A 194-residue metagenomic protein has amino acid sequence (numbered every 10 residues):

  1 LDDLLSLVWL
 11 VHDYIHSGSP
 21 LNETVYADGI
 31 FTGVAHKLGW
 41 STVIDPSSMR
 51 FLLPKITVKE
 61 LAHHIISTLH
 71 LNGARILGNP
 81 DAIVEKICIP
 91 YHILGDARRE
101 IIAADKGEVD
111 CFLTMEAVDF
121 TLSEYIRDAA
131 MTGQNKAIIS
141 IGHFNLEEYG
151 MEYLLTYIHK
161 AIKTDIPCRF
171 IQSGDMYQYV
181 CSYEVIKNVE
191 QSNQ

Functional and structural regions predicted by a protein language model:
L1-Q194: Hydrophobic structural segments
